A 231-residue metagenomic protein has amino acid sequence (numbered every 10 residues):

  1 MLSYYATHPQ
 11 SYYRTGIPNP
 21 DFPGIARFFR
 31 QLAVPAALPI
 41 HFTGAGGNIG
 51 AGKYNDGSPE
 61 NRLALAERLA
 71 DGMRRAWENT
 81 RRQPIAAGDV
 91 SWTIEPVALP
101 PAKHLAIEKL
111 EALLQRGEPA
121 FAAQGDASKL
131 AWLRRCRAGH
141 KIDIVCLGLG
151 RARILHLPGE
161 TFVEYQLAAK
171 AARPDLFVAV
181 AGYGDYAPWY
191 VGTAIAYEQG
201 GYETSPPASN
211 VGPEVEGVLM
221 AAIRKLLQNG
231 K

Functional and structural regions predicted by a protein language model:
M1-K231: Non-catalytic substrate/cofactor recognition surfaces at enzyme active-site rims
